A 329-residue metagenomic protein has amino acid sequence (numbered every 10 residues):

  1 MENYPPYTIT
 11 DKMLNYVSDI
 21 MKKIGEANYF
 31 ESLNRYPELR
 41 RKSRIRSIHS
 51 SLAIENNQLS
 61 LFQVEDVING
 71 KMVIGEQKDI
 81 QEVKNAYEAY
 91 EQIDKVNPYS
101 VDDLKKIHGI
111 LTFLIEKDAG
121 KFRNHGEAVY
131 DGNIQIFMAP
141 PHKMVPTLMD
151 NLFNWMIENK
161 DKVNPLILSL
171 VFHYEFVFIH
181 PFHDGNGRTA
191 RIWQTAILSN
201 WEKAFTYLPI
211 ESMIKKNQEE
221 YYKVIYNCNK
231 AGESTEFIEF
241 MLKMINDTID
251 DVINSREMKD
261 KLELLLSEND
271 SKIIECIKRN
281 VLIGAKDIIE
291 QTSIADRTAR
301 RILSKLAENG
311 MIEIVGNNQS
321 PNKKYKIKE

Functional and structural regions predicted by a protein language model:
M1-E329: FIC/Doc superfamily catalytic core
